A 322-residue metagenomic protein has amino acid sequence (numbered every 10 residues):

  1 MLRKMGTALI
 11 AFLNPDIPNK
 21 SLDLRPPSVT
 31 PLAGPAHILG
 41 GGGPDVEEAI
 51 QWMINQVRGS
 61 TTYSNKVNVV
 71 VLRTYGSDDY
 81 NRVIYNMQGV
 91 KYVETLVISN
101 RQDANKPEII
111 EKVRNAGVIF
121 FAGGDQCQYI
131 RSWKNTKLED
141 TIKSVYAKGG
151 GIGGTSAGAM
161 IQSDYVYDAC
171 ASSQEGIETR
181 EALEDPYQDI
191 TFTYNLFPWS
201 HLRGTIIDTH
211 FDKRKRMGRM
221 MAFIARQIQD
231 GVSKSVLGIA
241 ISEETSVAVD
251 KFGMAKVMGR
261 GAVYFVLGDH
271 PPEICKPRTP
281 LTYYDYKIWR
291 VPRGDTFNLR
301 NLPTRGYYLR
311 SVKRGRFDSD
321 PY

Functional and structural regions predicted by a protein language model:
M5-N65, G76-Y80, I84-N86, V166-D168 (+1 more regions): C-terminal and late-domain segments of enzyme folds
I38, V118-A122: Structural motif
Y75-N115: Portal/gating segments that form or line small-molecule/metal binding sites
K112, N135-G149: Catalytic-core regions built around general acid/base machinery
A122-G123, V145-V166: Catalytic nucleophile loop
Q126-T136: Glycine/threonine-rich flexible loop motifs
